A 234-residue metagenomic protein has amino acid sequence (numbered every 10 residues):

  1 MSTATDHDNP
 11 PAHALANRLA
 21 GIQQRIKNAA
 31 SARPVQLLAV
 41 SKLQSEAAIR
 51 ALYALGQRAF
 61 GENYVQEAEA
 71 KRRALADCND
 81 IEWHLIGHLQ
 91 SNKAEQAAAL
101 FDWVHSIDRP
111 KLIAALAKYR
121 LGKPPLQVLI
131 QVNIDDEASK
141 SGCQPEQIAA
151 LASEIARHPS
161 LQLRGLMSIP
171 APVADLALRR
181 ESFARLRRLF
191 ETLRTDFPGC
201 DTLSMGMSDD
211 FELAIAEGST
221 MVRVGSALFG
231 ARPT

Functional and structural regions predicted by a protein language model:
S2-D209, I215-E217, A231: Conserved alpha/beta-domain cores
S219-T234: Gly/Pro- and small hydrophobic-enriched strand-loop and loop-to-helix capping segments that sit at the rims
